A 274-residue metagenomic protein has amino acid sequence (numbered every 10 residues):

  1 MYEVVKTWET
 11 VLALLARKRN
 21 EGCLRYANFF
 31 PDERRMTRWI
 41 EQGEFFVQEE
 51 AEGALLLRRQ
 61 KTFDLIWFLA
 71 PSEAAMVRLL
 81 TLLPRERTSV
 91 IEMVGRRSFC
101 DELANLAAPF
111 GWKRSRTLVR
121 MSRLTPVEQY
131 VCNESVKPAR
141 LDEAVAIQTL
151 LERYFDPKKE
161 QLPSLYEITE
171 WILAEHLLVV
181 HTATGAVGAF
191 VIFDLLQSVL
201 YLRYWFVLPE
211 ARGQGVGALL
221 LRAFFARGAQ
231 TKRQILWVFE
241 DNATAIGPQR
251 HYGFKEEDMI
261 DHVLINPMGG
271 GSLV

Functional and structural regions predicted by a protein language model:
M1-P31, Q129-E160, V274: Short amphipathic alpha-helix that is part of the acyltransferase structural core
G22-F45, D156-A183: Active-site rim helix/loop that mediates acceptor-substrate recognition in acyltransferases
A27-P84, G188-R203, L208-P209: Conserved donor-binding loop and adjoining core beta-sheet/short helix segment in diverse acyl/aminoacyl transferases
L69-C132, I260-N266: Acyl-donor-binding surface of acyltransferase catalytic domains
S72-R85, V207, G213-A226, I246-G247 (+1 more regions): Conserved acetyl-CoA-binding loop-helix of GNAT-fold acetyltransferases
M93-V94, L202, Q234-V238: Conserved hydrophobic beta-strand within the GNAT/NAT acetyltransferase core sheet that lines the active-site cleft
L103-A107, P248-R250, F254: Conserved active-site tyrosine of GNAT-family acetyltransferases
I168-A229: Glycine/small-residue-rich hydrophobic helix-like segments
